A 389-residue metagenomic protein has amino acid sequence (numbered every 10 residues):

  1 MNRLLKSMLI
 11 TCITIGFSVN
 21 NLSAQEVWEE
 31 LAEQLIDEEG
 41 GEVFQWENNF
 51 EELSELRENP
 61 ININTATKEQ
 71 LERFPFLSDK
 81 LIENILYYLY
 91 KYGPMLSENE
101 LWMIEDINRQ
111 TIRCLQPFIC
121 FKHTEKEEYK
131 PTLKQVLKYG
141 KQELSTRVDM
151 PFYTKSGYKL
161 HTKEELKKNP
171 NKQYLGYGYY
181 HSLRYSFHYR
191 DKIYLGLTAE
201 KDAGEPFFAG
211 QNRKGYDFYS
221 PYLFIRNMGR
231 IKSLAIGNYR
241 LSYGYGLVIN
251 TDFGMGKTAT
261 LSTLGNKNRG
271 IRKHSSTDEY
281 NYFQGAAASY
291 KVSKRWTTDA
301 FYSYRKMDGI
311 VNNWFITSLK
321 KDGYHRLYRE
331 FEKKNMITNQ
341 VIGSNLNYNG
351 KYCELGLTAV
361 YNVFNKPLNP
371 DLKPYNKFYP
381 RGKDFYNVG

Functional and structural regions predicted by a protein language model:
M1-W28: Bacterial Sec-dependent N-terminal signal peptides
G16, F50-R57, I119, Y239: Generic hydrophobic, helix-prone segments enriched in Leu/Val/Ile
S23-R57: Long, low-complexity intrinsically disordered regulatory regions enriched in P/S/T/G and acidic residues that serve as
E42-N49, E55-L77: Sterile Alpha Motif
I61-T65, D79-K80, Y92-M95, G176: Soluble non-cytosolic domains of exported or imported proteins
R73, L86-P94, E98-G389: Outer-membrane beta-barrel channel domains
S78-I82, N108-R109: Small-residue hinge/turn detector
